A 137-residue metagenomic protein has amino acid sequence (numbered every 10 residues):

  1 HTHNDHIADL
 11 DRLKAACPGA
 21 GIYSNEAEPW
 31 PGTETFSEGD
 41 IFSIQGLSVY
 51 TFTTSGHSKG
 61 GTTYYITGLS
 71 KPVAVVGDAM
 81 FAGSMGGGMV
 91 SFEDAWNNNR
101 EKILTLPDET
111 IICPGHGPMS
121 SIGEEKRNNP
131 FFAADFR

Functional and structural regions predicted by a protein language model:
H1-H6, H57, H116: Histidine-centered divalent metal-coordination motifs
T2-S48, F131: Active-site HxH/HxHxD metal-binding segment of metal-dependent hydrolases
S48, S58-R137: Metallo-beta-lactamase
T54: Hydrophobic alpha-helical positions that pack around
